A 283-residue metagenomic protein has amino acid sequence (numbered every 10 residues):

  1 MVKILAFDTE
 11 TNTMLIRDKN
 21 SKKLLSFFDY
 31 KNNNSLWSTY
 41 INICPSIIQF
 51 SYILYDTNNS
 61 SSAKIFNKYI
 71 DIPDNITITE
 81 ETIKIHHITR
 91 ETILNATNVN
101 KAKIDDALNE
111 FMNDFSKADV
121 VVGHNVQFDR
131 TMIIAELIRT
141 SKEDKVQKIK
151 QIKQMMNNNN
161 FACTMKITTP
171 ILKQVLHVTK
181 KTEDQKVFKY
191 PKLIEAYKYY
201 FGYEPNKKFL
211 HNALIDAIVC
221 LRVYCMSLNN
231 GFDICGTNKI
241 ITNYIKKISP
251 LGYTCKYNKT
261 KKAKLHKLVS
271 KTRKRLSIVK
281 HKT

Functional and structural regions predicted by a protein language model:
V2-I4, L15-R17, I43-R90, M112-Y253: Metal-dependent phosphoesterase core characteristic of DEDDh/y 3'-5' exonuclease domains
T9-D18, S38-Y40: Short acidic, Gly/Ser-rich segments with clustered Asp/Glu that frequently serve as metal-coordination loops in enzyme
K19-F28, H86-I88: Short, polar loop/linker segments at the starts of domains and inter-domain junctions
K23-D56: Short catalytic helix/loop segments, enriched in acidic residues and glycine and frequently bearing histidine
L25, N59-S61, I248, V269 (+1 more regions): Intrinsically disordered, low-complexity segments enriched in Ser/Pro/Gly/Ala and basic residues
N34, F111-M112: Intrinsically disordered regions, especially transient/low-confidence alpha-helical propensity segments and coil-helix
K84-F111: Metal-dependent phosphoesterase signature
P250-T283: Arg/Lys-rich, intrinsically disordered low-complexity tails that mediate electrostatic binding and condensation
